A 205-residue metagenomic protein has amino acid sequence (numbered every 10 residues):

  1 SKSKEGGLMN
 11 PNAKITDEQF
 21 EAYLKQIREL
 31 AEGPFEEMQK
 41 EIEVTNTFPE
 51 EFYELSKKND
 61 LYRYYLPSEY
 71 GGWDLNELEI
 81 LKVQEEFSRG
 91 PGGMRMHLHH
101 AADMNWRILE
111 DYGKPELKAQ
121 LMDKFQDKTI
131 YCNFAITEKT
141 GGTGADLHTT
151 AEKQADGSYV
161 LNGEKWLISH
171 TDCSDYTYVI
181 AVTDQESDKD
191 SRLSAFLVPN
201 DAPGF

Functional and structural regions predicted by a protein language model:
S1-H99, E116-Q120, K124-D127: Amphipathic, small/basic residue-rich leader segments at the start of a protein or domain
A31, D60, V83, K114 (+3 more regions): Buried hydrophobic positions in well-ordered alpha/beta secondary-structure cores of metabolic enzymes
G92-E116, A145, A155: N-terminal glycine-rich flavin-associated loop
L109, G144-H148, T171-S174, S191: Short acidic, glycine/serine/threonine-rich loops at helix termini
K128-I136: A short, Trp-centered hydrophobic/proline-enriched beta-strand micro-motif
I136-T140, W166-L167: Short, solvent-exposed loop/turn elements at beta->coil junctions and helix N-caps that rim active or binding pockets
D146-H148, E152, D201-F205: Flexible, small-/acidic-enriched active-site or ligand-binding loops
S158, N162-F205: A short core secondary-structure module
